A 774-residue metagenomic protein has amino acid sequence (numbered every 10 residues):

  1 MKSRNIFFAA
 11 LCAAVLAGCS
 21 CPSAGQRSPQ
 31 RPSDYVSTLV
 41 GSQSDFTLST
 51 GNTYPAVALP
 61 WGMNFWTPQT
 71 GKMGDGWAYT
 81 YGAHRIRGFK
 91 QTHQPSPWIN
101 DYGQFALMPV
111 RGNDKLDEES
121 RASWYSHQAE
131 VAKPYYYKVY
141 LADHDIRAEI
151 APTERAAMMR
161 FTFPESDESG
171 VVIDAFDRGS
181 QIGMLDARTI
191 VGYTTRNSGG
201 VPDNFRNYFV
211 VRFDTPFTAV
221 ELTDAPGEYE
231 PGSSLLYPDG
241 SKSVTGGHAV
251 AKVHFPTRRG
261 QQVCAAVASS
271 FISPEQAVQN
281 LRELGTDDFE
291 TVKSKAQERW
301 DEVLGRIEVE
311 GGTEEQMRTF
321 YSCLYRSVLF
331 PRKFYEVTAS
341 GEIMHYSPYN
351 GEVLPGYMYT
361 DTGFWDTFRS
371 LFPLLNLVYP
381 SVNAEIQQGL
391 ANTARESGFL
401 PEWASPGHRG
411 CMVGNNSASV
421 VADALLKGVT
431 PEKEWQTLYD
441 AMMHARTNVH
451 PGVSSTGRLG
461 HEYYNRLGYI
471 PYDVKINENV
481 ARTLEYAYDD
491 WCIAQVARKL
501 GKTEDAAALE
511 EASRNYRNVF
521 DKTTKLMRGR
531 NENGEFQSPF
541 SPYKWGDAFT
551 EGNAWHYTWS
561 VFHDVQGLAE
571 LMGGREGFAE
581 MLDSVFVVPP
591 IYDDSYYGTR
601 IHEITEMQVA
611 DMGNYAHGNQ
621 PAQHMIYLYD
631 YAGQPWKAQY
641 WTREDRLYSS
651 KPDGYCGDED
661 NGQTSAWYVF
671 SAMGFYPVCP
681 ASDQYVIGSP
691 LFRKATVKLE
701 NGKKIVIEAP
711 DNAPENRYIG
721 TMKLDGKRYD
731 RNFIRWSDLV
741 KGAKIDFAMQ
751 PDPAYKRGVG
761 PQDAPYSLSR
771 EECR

Functional and structural regions predicted by a protein language model:
M1-R27: Bacterial Sec-dependent N-terminal signal peptides
Q26-F372, N376-S419, L425-L484, C492-N518 (+9 more regions): Accessory carbohydrate-recognition regions in carbohydrate-active enzymes
D489: ATP-dependent phospho-/nucleotidyl transfer catalytic cores
Y718: Extracellular attachment/recognition segments
